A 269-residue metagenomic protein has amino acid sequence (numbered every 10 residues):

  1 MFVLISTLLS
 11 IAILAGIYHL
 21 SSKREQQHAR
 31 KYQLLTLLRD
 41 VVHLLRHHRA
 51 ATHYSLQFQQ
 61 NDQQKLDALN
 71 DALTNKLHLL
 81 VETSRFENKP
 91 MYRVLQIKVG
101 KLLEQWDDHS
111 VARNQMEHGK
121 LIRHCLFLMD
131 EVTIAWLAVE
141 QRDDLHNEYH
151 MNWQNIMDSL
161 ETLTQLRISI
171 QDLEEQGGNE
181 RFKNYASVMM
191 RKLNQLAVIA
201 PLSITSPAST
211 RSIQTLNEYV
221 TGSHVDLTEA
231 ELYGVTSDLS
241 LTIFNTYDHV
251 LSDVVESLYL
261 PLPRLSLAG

Functional and structural regions predicted by a protein language model:
M1-G269: Hydrophobic alpha-helical segments
